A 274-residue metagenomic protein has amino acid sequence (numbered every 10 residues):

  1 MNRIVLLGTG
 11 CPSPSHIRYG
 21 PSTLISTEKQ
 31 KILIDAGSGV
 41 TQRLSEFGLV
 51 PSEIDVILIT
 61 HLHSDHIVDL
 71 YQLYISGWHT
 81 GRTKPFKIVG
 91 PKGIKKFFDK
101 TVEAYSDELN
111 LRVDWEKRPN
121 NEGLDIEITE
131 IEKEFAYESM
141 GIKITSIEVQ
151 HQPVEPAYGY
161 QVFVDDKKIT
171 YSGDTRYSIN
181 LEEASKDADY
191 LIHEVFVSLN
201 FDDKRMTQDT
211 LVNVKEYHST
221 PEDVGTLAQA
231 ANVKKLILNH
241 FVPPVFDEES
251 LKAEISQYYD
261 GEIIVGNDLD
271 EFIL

Functional and structural regions predicted by a protein language model:
M1-T170, R176-S178, K252-I273: Binuclear metal-dependent hydrolase catalytic cores
G159, D166-T170, R176-L269: Cap/insert and terminal regions of metallo-dependent hydrolase folds
